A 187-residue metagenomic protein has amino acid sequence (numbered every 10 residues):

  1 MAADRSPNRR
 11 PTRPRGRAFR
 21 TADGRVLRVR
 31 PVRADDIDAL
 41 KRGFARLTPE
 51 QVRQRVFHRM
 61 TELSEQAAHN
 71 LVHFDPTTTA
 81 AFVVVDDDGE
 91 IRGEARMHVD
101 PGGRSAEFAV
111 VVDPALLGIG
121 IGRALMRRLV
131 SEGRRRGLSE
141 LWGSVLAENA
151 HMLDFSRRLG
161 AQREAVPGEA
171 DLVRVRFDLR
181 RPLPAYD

Functional and structural regions predicted by a protein language model:
A2-D187: Long, contiguous binding/interaction regions
